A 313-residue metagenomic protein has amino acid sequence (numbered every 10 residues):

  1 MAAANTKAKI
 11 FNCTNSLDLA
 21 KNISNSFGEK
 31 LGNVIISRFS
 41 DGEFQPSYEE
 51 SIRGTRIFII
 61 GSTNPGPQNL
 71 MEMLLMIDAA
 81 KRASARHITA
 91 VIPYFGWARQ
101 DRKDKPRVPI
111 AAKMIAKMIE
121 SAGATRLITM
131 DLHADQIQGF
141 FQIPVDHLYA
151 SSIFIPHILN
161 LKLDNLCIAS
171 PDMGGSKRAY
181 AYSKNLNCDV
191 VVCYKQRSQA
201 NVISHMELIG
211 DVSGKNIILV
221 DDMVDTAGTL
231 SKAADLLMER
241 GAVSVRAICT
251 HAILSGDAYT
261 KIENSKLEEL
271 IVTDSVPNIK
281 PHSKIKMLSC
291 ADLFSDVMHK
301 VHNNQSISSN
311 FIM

Functional and structural regions predicted by a protein language model:
M1-M313: PRPP-associated nucleotide enzymes
